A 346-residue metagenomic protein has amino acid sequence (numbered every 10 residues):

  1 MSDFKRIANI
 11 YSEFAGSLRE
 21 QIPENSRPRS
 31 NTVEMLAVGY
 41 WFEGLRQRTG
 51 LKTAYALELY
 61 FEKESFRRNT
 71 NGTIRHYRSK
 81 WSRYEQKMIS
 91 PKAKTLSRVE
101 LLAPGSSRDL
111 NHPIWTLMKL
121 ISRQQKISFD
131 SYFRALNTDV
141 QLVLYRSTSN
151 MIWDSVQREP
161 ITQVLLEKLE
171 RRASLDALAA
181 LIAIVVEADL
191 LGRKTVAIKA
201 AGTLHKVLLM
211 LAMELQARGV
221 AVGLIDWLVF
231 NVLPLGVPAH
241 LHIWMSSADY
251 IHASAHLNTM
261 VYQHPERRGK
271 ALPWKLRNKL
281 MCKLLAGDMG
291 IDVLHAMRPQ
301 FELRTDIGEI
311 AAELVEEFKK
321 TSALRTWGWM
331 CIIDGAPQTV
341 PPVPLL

Functional and structural regions predicted by a protein language model:
S2-E64: A short, Lys/Arg-rich alpha-helix, primarily the initiator
F4, M245-L346: Charge-dense, extended regions
V33, G72, K94, R172 (+3 more regions): Alpha-helix boundary/N-cap detector
T49, S106, I121, Q125-S128 (+15 more regions): Short, flexible helical or helix-coil boundary motifs
K63-S97: Recognition helix of helix-turn-helix/homeodomain-like DNA-binding domains that insert into the DNA major groove
I89-I114: DNA major-groove recognition helix of helix-turn-helix/homeodomain DNA-binding modules
T116-A201: Helix-turn-helix/homeodomain-like alpha-helical modules used for DNA recognition and transcription-factor dimerization
L181-D292: Long low-complexity, intrinsically disordered regions
